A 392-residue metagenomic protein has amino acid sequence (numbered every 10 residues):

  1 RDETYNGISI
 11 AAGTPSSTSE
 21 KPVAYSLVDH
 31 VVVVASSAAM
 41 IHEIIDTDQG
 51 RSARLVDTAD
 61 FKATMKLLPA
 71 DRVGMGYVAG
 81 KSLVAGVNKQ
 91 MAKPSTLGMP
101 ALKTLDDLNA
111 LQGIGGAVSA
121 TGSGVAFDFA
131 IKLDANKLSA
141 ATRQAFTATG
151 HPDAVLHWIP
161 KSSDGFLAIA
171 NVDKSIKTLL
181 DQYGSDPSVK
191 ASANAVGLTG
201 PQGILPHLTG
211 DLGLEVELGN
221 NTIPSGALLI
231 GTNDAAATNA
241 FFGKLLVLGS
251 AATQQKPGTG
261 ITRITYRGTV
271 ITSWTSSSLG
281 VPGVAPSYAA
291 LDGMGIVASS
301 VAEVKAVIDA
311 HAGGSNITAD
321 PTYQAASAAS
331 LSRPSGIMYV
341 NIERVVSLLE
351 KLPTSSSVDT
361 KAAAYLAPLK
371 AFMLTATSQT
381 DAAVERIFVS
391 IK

Functional and structural regions predicted by a protein language model:
R1-T64, L205-A325, I387-K392: Single conserved position on a long alpha-helix in the C-terminal lobe of the eukaryotic protein kinase
S16-S17, V23-V28, S36-S37, I44 (+2 more regions): Leucine-rich, highly hydrophobic segment in Treponema pallidum outer-membrane-associated proteins
K93-L97, S185-V196, Q255-K256, P353-D359: Short, glycine- and charge-enriched coil/turn segments that flank and shape catalytic ligand pockets
A145-F146, Y183-G184, S315: Short, charged/polar low-complexity linear motifs in solvent-exposed/disordered segments
S162-L198, A240-G243, S250: Predominantly extracellular/luminal regions of secreted and cell-surface proteins, especially disulfide-bonded
P201-Q202: Long, compositionally biased, intrinsically disordered
